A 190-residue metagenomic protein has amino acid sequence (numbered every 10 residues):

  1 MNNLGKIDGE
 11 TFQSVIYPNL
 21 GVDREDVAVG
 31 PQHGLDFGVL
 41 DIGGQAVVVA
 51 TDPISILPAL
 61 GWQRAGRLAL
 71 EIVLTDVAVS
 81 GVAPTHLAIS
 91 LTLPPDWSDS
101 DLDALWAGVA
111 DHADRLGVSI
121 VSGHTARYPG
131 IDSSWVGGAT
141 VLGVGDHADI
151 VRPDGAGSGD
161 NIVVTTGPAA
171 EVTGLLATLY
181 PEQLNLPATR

Functional and structural regions predicted by a protein language model:
M1-R190: Helix-biased detector of long, well-ordered alpha-helical tracts
